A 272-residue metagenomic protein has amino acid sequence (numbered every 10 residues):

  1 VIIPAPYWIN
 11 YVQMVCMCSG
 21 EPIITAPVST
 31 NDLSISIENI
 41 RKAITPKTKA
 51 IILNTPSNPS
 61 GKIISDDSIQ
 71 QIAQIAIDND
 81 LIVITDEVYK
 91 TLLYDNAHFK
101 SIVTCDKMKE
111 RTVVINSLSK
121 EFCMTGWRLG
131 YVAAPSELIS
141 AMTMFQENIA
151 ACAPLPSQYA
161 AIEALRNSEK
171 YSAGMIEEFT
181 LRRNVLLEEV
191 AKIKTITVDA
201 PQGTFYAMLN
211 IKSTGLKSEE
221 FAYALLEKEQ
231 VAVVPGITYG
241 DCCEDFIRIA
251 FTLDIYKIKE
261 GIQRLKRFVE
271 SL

Functional and structural regions predicted by a protein language model:
I2-L272: PLP-dependent class I/II
